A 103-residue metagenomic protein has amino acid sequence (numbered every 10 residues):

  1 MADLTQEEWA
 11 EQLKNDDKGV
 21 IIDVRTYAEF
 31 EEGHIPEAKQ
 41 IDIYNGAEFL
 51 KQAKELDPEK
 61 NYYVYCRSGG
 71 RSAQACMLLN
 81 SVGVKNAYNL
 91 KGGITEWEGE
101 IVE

Functional and structural regions predicted by a protein language model:
M1-V20, Y27-N61, G70-E103: Rhodanese-like catalytic fold shared by cysteine-dependent sulfurtransferases and DSP/PTP-type phosphatases
V64-Y65: Short, surface-exposed ligand- or partner-binding patches at beta-edge/loop junctions that are enriched in aromatics
